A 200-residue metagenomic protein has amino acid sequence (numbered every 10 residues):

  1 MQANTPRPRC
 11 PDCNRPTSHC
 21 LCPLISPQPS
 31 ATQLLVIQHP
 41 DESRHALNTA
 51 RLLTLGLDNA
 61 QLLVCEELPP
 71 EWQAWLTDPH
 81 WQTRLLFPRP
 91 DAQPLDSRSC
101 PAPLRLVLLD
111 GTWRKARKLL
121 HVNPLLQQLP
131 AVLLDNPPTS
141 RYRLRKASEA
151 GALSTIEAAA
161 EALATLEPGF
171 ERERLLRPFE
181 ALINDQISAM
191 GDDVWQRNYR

Functional and structural regions predicted by a protein language model:
M1-N4: Short, flexible, mixed-charge glycine/proline-rich loop motifs that serve as phosphate/nucleic-acid-contacting
R7, T17: Residues immediately within or flanking Cys/His clusters that coordinate Zn2+ in small zinc-binding modules
C10-C13: Short cysteine-rich clusters marking metal-coordination/redox-active sites
S18-L24: Short Cys/His-rich "knuckle" micro-motifs
L24-A50: Short microdomains enriched in Cys/His and/or Lys/Arg
L55-H121, L125: S-adenosyl-L-methionine/SAH cofactor-binding core of RNA-modifying enzymes
R114, V122-R200: C-terminal folded domains that constitute the principal catalytic or ligand-binding module of multi-domain proteins
